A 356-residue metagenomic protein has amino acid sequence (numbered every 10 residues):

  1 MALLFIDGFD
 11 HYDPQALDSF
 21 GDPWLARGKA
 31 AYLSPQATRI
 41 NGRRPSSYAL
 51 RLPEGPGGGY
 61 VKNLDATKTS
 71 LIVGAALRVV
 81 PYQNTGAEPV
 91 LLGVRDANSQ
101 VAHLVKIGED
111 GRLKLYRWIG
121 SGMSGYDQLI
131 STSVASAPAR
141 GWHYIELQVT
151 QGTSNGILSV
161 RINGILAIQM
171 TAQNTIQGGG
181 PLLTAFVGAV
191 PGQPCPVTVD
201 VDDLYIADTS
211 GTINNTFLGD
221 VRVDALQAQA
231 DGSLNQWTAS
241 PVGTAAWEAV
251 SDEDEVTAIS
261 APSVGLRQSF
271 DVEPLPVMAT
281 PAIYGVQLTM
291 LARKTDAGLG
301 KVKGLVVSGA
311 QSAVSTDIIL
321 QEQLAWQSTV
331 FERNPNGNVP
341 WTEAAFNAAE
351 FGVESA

Functional and structural regions predicted by a protein language model:
F9, A75, Y144-A172: Carbohydrate-binding surfaces in secreted/extracellular proteins
A16-A49, G232-A258: Extracellular glycan-recognition surfaces and repeat-rich motifs
R51-L115: Secretory/extracellular carbohydrate-interaction modules and structurally similar beta-sandwich "look-alikes"
Y60-D65, I130-A137, T257-I259, S315-L320: Beta-strand-rich interaction surfaces with strong enrichment in secreted/lumenal proteins
V79-T85, N98, Q151-G156, M290-K301: Extended, low-complexity, turn-rich repeat/linker tracts enriched in Gly/Pro/Ser/Thr and Asp/Glu that occur
R117-Y144: Short, aromatic/His-centered strand-loop micro-motif at the edge of beta-sheets
M170-D202: Flexible glycan-contacting loops in extracellular carbohydrate-active proteins
G192-P196, D200-A356: Disulfide-rich extracellular domains of secreted proteins
